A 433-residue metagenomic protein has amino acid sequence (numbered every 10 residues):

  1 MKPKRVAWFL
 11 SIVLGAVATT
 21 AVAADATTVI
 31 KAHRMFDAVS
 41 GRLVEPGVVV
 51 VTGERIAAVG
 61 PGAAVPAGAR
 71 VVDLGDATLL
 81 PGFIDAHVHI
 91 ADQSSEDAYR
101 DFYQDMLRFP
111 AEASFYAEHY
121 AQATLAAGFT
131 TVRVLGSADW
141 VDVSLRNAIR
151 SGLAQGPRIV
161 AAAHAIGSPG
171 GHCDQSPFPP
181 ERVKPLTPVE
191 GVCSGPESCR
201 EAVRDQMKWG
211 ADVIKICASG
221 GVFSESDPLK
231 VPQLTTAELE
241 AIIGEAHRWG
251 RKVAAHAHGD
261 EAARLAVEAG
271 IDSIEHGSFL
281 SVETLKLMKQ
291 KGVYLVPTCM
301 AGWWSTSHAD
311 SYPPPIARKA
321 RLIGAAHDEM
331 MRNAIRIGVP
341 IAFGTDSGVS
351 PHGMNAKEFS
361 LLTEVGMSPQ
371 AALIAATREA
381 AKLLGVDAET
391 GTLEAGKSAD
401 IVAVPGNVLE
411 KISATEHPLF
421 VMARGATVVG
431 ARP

Functional and structural regions predicted by a protein language model:
M35, S40-L80: Histidine-rich, glycine-flanked metal-binding segment
A77-L153, P169-H172, A237, E261 (+1 more regions): Metal-associated gating/positioning segment near the N- to mid-region
A91-A113, P169-P188, V222-T236, K291-A325: Active-site gating loops and adjacent loop-to-helix segments of metal-dependent hydrolytic enzymes
S94-D97, D142, H172-C173, S224-S226 (+6 more regions): Histidine/acidic-residue-rich catalytic or RNA/ligand-binding cores of hydrolases and nuclease-related proteins
Y103, R248, K252, Y312-P315 (+1 more regions): His/Asp/Glu-enriched, well-ordered alpha-helical/loop segment that forms or immediately abuts the divalent-metal
Y116-D142, Q155-A165, A211-S224, K252 (+2 more regions): Divalent metal-dependent hydrolysis catalytic cores, especially in the metallo-beta-lactamase
N147, S151-A165, K230-A255, G292 (+1 more regions): Alpha-helix-loop-beta-strand connector modules within alpha/beta enzyme cores
P185-A269: Metal-dependent enolase-superfamily TIM-barrel catalytic cores that perform enediolate-based chemistry
